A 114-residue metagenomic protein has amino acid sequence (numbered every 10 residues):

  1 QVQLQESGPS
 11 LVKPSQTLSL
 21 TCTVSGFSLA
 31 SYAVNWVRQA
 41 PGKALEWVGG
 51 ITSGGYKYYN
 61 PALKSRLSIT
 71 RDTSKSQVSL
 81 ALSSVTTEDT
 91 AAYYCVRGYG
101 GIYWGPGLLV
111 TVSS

Functional and structural regions predicted by a protein language model:
Q1-S114: Extracellular domains of the immunoglobulin superfamily
